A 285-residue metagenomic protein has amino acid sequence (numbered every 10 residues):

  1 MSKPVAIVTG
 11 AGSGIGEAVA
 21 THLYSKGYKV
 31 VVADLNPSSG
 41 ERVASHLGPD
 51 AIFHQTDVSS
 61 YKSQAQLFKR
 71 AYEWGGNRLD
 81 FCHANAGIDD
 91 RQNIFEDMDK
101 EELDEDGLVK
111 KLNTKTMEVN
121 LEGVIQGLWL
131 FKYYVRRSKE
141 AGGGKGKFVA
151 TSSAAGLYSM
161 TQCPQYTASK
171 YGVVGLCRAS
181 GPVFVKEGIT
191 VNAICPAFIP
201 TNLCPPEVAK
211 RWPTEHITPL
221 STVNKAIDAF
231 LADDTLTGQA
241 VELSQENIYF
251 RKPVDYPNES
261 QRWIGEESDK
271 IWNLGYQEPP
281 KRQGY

Functional and structural regions predicted by a protein language model:
M1-V31: Canonical Rossmann dinucleotide-binding motif of NAD(H)/NADP(H)-dependent dehydrogenases/reductases, specifically
K26, Y134, Y158, T167 (+2 more regions): Active-site-adjacent segment of SDR/Rossmann-fold oxidoreductases
P37-S38, T56-L67: The beta1-alpha1 cofactor-binding region of Rossmann-like NAD(H)/NADP(H)-dependent oxidoreductases
K69-E73, G87, E118-G142, G181-P182: Amphipathic alpha-helical dimer-interface segment in Rossmann-like NAD(P)H-dependent oxidoreductases
E73, G87-T114, K139-G143, Q162-Q165: Conserved mid-core segment of classical short-chain dehydrogenase/reductases
D99-L128, F148-V149, V173: Catalytic Tyr-X3-Lys loop
S153: Residue(s) in the substrate-gating loop at a strand-loop-helix junction that position the organic substrate next
A193, K210-E259, E266-Y285: C-terminal helical subdomain
